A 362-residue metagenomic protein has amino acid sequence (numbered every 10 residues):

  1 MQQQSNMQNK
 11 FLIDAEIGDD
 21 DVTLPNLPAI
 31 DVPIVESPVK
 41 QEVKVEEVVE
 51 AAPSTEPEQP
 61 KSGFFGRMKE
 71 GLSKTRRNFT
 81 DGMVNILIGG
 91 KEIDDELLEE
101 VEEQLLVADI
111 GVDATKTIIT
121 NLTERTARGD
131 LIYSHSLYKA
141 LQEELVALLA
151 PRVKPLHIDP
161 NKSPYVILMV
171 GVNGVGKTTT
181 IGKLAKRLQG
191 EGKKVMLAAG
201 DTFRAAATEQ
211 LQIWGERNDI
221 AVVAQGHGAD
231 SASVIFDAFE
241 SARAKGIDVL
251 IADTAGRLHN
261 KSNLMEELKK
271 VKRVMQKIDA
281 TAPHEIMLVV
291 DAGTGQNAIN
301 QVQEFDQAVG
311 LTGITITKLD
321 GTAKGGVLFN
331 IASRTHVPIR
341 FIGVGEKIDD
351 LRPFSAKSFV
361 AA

Functional and structural regions predicted by a protein language model:
M1-E144, K162: Non-catalytic terminal/linker segments enriched in charged/polar, low-complexity residues
D113-K116, E143-A362: P-loop/Walker A NTP-binding module and the surrounding RecA-like catalytic core of P-loop NTPases
